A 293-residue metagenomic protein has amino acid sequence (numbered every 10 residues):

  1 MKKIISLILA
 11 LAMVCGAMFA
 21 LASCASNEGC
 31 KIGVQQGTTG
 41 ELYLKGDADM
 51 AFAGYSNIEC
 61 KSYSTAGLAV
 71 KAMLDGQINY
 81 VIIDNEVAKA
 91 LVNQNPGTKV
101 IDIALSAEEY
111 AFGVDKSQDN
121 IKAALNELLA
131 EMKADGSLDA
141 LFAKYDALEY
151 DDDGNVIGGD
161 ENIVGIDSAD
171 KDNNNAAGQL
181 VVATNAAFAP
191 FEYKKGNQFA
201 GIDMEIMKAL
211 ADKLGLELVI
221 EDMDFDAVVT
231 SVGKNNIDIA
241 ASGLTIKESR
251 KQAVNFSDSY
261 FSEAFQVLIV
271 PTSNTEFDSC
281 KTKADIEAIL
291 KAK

Functional and structural regions predicted by a protein language model:
M1-K31, Q36, L44, D84 (+9 more regions): Gram-positive cell-envelope targeting signals
K2-A12, G16-K31, D139-K208, K213-E217: N-terminal hydrophobic or amphipathic helices and topogenic motifs
N27-S64, N85-E86, A186-A189, F199-D212 (+2 more regions): Bilobed "Venus flytrap"/periplasmic-binding protein-like clamshell domains and structurally analogous long
V34-G37, N95-S106, K116, K208 (+2 more regions): Acidic, polar ligand-binding/catalytic clefts
T38, A111-D152, M204-K213, V270-E287: Extended ligand-binding regions for polar small-molecule ligands
Y43-A48, A53-K61, V100, A130-A176 (+1 more regions): Ligand-binding clefts/hinges and TM-proximal coupling segments of bilobed small-molecule sensing domains
D47, I58-T65, V70-K71, Y80 (+4 more regions): Extracytoplasmic small-molecule ligand-binding "clamshell" domains of the periplasmic binding protein/Venus flytrap
K89-L129, L148-D167, A186, F261-V270: Periplasmic-binding protein-like
